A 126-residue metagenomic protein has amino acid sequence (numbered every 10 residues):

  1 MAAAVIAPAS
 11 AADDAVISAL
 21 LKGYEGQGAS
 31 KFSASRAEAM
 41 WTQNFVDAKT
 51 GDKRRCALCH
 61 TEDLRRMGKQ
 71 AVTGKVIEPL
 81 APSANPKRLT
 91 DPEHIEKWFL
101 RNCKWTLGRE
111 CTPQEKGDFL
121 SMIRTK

Functional and structural regions predicted by a protein language model:
M1-A4: Bacterial N-terminal signal peptides
I6-P8: N-terminal signal peptide c-region/cleavage motif recognized by signal peptidases
D13-T50: Electrostatic cytochrome c docking/interface patches
D47-R54, R109-E115: Surface-exposed patches in mature extracellular/periplasmic domains of secreted proteins
K53-D63, F119: The canonical Cys-X-X-Cys-His
G68-K75: Short cysteine/histidine-rich zinc-coordinating motifs and their immediately flanking basic loops
I77-E93: Short microdomains enriched in Cys/His and/or Lys/Arg
E96-K126: C-terminal capping alpha-helices of c-type cytochrome domains
